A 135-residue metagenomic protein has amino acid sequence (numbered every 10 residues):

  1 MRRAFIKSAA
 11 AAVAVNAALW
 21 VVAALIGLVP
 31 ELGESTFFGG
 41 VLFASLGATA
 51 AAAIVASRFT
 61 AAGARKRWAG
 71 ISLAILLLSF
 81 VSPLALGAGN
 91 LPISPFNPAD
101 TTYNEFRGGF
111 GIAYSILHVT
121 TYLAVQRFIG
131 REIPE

Functional and structural regions predicted by a protein language model:
M1-E135: Juxtamembrane/disordered regions of integral membrane proteins
